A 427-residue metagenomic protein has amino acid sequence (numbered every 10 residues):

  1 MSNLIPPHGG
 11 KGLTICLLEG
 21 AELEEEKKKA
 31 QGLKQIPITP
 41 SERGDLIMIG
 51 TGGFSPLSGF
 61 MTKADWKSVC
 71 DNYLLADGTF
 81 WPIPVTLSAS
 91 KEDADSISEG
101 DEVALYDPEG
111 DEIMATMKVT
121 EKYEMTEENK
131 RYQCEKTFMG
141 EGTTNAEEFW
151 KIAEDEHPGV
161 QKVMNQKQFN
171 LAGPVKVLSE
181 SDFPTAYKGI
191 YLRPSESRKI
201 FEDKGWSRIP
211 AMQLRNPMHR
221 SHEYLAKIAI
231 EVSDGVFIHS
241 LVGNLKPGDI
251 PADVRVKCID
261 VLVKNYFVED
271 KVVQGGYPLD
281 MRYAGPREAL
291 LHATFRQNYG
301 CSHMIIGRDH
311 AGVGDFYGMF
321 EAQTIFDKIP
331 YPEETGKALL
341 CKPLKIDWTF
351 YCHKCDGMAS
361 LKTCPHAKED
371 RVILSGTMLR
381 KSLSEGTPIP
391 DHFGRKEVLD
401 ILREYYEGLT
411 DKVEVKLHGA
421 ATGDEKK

Functional and structural regions predicted by a protein language model:
M1-K427: Active-site cores that bind ATP or allylic diphosphates and position pyrophosphate for catalysis
